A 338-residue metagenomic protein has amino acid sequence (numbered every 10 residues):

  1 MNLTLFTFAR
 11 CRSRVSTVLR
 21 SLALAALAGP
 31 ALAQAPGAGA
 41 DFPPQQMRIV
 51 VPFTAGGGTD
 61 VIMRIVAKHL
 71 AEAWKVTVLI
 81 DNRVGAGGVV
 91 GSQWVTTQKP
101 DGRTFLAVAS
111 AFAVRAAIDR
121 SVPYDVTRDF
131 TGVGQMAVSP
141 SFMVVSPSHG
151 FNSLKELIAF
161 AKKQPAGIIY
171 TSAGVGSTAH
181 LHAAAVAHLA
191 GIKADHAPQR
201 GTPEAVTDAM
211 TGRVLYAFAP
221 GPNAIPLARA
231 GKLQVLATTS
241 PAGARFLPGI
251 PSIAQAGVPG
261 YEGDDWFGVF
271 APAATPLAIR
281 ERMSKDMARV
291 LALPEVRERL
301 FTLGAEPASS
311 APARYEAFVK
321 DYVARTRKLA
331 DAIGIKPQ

Functional and structural regions predicted by a protein language model:
M1-P44, Q338: Short, low-complexity disordered leader/linker segments with a strong preference for bacterial N-terminal type II
A33-R128, G167-I169, V175, G191-L215 (+3 more regions): N-terminal (or domain-start) structured segment
P44-Q46, H188-L189, L277-Q338: An extracytoplasmic/periplasmic, membrane-proximal ligand-sensing/linker region
M47-I49, G56, M63, I80 (+16 more regions): Residue-level signal for nonpolar/aromatic packing positions in well-ordered secondary structure
T97-R103, A117-E204, I253, W266-R299: Hinge/capping helix and adjacent helix->loop/strand transition within the periplasmic-binding protein
D101-V108, L215-A219, Q234-A237, T326-R327: Paired acidic/hydrophobic, glycine-rich loop segments that form the ligand-binding mouth/hinge of periplasmic-binding
A107-F112, G201-T202, A219-A224, T239-P241 (+2 more regions): Beta->alpha turn/N-cap motifs
V138, A224-A292, D321-A324: C-terminal lobe and pocket-closing loops of periplasmic/extracytoplasmic Venus-flytrap solute-binding proteins
